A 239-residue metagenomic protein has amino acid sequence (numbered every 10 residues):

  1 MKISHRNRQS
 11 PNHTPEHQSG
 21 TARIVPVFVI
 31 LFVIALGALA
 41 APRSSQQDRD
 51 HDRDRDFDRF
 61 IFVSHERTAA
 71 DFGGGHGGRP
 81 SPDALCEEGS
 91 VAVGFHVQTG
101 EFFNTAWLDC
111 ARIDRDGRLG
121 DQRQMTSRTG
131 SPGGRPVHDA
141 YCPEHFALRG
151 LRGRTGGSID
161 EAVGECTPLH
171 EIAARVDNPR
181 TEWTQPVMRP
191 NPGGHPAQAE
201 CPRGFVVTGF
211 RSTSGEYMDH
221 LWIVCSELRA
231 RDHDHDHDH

Functional and structural regions predicted by a protein language model:
M1-T21: N-terminal secretory signal peptides that target proteins for export/translocation
S10-N12, V27, Q47: General helical structural elements
V27-G37: Bacterial N-terminal signal peptides
A41-D48, D52-H239: Lectin-type carbohydrate-recognition ectodomains
